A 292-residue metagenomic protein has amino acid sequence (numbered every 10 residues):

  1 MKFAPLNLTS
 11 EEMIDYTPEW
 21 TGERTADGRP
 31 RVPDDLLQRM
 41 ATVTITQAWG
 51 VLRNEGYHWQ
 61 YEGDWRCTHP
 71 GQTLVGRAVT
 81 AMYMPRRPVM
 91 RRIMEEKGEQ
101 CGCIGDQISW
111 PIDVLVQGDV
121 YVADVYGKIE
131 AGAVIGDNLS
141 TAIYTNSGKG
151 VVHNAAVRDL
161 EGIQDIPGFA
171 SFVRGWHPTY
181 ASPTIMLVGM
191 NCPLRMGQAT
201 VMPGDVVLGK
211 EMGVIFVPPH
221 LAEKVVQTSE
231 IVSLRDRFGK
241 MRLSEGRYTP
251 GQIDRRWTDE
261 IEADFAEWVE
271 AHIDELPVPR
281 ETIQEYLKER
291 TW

Functional and structural regions predicted by a protein language model:
F3-R24, D35-L37: Short acidic, Pro/Gly- and aromatic-enriched capping/linker segments at domain boundaries
G22-E23, A131, P193, L208: Short, flexible coil/turn micro-motifs enriched in small/turn-prone residues
R24-T25, R31, M202: Short conserved micro-motifs on helix faces and helix-strand junctions that flank and scaffold key functional residues
A26, K210-E211: Short acidic-glycine loop/turn motifs at beta-strand connectors
G28, I143, D205-V207: Buried hydrophobic positions in well-ordered alpha/beta secondary-structure cores of metabolic enzymes
R29, G213-V214: Structural motif
D34, Q38-P203, F216-A266, E270-W292: Feature captures the catalytic cores and cofactor-binding loops of soluble hydro-lyases/lyases that act on carboxylate
G189, G209-K210: Short, solvent-exposed loop/turn segments at the edges of secondary structure
